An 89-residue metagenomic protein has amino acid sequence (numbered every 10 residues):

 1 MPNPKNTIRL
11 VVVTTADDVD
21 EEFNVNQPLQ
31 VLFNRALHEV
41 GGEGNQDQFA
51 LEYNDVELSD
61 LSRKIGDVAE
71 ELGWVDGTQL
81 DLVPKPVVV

Functional and structural regions predicted by a protein language model:
M1-V89: Ubiquitin system architectures
